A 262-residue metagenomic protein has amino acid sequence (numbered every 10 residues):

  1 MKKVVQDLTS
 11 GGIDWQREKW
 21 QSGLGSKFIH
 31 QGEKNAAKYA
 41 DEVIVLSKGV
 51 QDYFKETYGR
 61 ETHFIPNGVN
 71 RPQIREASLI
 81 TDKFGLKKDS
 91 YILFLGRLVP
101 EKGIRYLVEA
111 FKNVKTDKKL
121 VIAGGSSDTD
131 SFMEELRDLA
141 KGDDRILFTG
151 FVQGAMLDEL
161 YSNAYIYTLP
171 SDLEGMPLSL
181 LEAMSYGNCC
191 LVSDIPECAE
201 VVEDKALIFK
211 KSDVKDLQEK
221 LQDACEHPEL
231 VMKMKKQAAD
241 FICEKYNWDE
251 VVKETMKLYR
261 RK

Functional and structural regions predicted by a protein language model:
L24-E42: Membrane-proximal helix-turn-helix segments that form the acceptor-binding/catalytic region of lipid-linked
G49, G68: Carbohydrate-associated surface elements
S90, F94, V99-N113, E134: A conserved mid-protein helix/loop that constitutes part of the nucleotide-sugar donor-binding site
T116-R145, M156, L230: Short, structured helix-loop element that forms part of the nucleotide-activated donor/catalytic region
F151-V152, E159-A164: Short alpha-helical donor nucleotide-sugar binding micro-motif in glycosyltransferases
D172: Aromatic "clamp/platform" in nucleotide-sugar-dependent glycosyltransferases that forms part of the donor/acceptor
C189-V192: Short hydrophobic beta-strand element within catalytic cores of glycosyltransferases and related nucleotide-activated
L207-K215, D223-E229: Conserved acidic donor-binding segment of nucleotide-sugar-dependent glycosyltransferases
